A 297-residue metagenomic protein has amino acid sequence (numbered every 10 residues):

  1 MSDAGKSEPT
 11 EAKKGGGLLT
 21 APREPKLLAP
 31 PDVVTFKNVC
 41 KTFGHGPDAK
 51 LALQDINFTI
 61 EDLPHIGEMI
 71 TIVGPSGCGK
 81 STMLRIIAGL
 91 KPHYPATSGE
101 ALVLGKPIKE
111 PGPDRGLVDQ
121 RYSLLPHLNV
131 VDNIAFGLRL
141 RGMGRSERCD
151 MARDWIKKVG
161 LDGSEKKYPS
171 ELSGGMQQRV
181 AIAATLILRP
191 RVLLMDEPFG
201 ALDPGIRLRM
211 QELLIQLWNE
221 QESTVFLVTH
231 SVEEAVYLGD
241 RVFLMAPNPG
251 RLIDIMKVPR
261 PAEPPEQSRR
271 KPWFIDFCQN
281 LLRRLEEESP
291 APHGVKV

Functional and structural regions predicted by a protein language model:
A88: Helix-to-loop junction immediately C-terminal to a conserved catalytic motif
A96-E110: Conserved ABC transporter NBD signature motif
V131-R139, C149, K257: Short helical segment in ABC ATPase nucleotide-binding domains corresponding to the A-loop/adjacent helical element
R139, S146-S164, Q216: Conserved ABC ATPase "signature" region
Y168-L172, M176: Conserved ABC ATPase signature
I187-R191: A short, proline-enriched helix->beta-strand linker immediately N-terminal to the Walker B motif in ABC-type P-loop
L193-D196: Catalytic Walker B motif of ABC-type/P-loop ATPase nucleotide-binding domains
